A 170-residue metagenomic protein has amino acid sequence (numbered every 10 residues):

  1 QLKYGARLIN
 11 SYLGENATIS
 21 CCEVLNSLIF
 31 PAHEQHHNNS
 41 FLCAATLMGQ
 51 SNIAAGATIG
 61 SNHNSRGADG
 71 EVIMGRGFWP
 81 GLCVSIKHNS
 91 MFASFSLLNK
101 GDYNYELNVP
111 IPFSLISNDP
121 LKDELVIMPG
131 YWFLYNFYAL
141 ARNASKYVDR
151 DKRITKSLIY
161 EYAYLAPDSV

Functional and structural regions predicted by a protein language model:
K3-N10, G14-V170: Glycine-rich hexapeptide-repeat left-handed beta-helix
